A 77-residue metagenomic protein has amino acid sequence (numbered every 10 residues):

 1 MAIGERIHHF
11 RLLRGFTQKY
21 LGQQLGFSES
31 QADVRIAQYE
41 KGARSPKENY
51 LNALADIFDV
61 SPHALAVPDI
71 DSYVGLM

Functional and structural regions predicted by a protein language model:
M1-R14, Q23: A short, Lys/Arg-rich alpha-helix, primarily the initiator
A2-E5, F16, Q31, P46-N49: Residue-level signal for the short linker/turn that defines the boundary of a DNA-recognition helix
R6, R35-Q38, A53, A64: Residue-level recognition of specific faces of alpha-helices
L21-G22, L54: Short alpha-helical "recognition helix" segments of helix-turn-helix
G26-P46, V67-P68: Recognition helix of helix-turn-helix/homeodomain-like DNA-binding domains that insert into the DNA major groove
A43, K47-A64: DNA major-groove recognition helix of helix-turn-helix/homeodomain DNA-binding modules
D56, A66-M77: Short, charged recognition helix plus adjacent turn of helix-turn-helix-like nucleic-acid-binding domains
